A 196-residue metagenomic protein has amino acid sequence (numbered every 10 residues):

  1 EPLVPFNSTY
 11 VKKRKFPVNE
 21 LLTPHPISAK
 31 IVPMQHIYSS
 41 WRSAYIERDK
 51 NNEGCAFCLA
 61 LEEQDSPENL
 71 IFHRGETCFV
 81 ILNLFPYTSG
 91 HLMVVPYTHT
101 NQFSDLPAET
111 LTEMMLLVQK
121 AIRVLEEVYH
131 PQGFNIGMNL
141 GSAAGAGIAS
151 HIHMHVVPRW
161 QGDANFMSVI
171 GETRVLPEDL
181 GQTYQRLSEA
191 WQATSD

Functional and structural regions predicted by a protein language model:
L3, L21-L22: Leucine-biased recognition of intrinsically disordered, low-complexity hydrophobic segments
P5-S8: Intrinsic low-complexity, disordered N-terminal segments enriched in polar/charged/small residues
K12-K15: Polybasic, lysine-rich low-complexity intrinsically disordered segments
N19-E20, I27-D196: HIT superfamily nucleotide-processing domains
